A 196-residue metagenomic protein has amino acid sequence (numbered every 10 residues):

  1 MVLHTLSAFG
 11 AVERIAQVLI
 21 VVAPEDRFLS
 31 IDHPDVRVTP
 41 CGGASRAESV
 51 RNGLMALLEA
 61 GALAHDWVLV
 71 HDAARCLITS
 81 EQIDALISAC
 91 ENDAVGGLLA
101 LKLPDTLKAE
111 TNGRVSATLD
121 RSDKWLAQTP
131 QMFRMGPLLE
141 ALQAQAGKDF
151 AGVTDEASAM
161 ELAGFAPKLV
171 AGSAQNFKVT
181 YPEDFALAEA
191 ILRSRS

Functional and structural regions predicted by a protein language model:
L3-H65: Conserved N-terminal catalytic core of the sugar/cofactor nucleotidyltransferase
L6, R14-V18, A94-V95, G147 (+1 more regions): Short active-site oxyanion
T39-P40, A127, V170, V179: Hydrophobic residues at beta-strand termini and immediately following loops that shape nucleotide-binding pockets
C41-E48, N52, Q128, A151-D155 (+1 more regions): Residues at secondary-structure transition points
A64, L77-V170: Conserved core of the sugar-phosphate nucleotidyltransferase
V68-L69: Short aromatic/hydrophobic "clamp" motif used to bind/position activated sugar donors
D72: Substrate/cofactor-recognition hotspot
N176-S196: Hydrophobic helical membrane-anchoring modules
